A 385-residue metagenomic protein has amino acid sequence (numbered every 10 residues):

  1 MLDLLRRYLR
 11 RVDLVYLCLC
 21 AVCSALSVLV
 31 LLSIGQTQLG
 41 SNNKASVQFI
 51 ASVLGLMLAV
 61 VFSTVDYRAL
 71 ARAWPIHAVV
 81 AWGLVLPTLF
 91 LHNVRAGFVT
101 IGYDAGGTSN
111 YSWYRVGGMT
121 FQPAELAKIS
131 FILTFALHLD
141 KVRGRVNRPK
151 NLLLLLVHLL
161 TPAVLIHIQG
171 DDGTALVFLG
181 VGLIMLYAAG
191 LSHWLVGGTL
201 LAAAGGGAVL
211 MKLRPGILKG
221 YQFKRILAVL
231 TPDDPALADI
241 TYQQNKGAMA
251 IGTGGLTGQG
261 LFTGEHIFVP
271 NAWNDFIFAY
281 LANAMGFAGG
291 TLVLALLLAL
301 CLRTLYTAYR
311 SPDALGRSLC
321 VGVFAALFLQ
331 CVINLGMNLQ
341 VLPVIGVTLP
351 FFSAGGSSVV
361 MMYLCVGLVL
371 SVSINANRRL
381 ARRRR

Functional and structural regions predicted by a protein language model:
M1-R11, V15-Y16, C23, L29-Q169 (+5 more regions): Membrane-helix boundary/helix-loop-helix interface segments in multi-pass membrane proteins
I34, A124, L153-L186, L213-G216 (+1 more regions): Helix-loop-helix junctions and helix-breaking kinks within/between transmembrane helices of multi-pass membrane
I50-G55, A127-K128, A284-L302: Hydrophobic alpha-helical transmembrane segments
M57, V65, T134, A208 (+6 more regions): Transmembrane alpha-helix boundary/anchor motif
D104-W113, G198-L292, P312-G316: Hydrophobic, glycine- and aromatic-enriched re-entrant/interface helices and adjoining loop segments
L139, L176, V181-L195, E265-G289 (+1 more regions): Interfacial segments of multi-pass membrane proteins
A175-L186, L201-A204, L298, C365-G367: Hydrophobic transmembrane alpha-helices of multi-pass, membrane-embedded glycosylation machinery
A288-C331: Hydrophobic transmembrane alpha-helices and their immediate junctions
